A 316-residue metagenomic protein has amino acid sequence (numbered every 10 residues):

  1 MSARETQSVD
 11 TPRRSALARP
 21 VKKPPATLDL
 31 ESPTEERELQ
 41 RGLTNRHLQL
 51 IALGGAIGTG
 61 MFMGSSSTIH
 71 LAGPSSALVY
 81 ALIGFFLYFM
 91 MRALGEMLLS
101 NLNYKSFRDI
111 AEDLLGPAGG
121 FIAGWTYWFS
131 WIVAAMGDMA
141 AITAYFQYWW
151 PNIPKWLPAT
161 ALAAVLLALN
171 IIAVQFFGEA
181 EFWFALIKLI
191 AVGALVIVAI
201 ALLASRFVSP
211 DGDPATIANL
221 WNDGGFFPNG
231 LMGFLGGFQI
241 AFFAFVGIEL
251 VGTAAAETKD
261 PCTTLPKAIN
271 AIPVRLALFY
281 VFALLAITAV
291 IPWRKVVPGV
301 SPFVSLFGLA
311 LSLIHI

Functional and structural regions predicted by a protein language model:
M1-S66, H70-S75, Y88, R92 (+1 more regions): Membrane-interface "cap" regions at the ends of multi-pass membrane proteins
D29-L30, T34-L39, S76-A77, P154 (+1 more regions): Helix-loop-helix junctions that connect adjacent transmembrane segments in multi-pass membrane transporters
Q40, M63-P158, R275, V281: Extracellular loop-to-transmembrane helix junctions
A52-I57, A81, F85, W125 (+5 more regions): Residue-level signature of the transmembrane alpha-helical core of multi-pass small-molecule transporters
T59-M61, I83-L94, L162-I171, I248-E249: Central hydrophobic cores of alpha-helical transmembrane segments in multi-pass inner-membrane proteins across all
Y80-I83, W149-F176, V192-V196, V208-I217: Transmembrane alpha-helical segments of multi-pass small-molecule transport proteins
M97-L98, I122, A140, A144-Y148 (+2 more regions): Membrane-water interface regions at transmembrane-helix termini and the short interhelical loops of multi-pass membrane
I314-I316: Conserved small/polar residues in nucleotide/adenosyl-binding loops
